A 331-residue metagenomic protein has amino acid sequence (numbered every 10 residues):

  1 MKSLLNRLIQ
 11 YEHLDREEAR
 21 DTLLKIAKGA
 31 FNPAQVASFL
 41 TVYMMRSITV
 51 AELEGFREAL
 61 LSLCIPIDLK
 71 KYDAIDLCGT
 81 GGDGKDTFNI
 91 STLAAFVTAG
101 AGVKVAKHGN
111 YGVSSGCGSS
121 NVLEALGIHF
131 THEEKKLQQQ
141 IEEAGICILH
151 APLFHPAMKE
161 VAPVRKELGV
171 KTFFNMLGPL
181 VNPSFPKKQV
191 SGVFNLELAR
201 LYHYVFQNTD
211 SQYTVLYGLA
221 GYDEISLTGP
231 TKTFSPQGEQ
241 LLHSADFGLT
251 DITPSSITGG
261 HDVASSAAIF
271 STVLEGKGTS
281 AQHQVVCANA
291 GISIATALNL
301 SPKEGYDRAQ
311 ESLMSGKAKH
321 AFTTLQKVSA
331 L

Functional and structural regions predicted by a protein language model:
M1-T87, A101, V105, I252-I257 (+3 more regions): Acidic, glycine/proline-rich low-complexity segments that act as flexible tails and inter-domain linkers
R7, A59, C64-I65, T87 (+4 more regions): Glycine-rich anion-binding loops and their surrounding alpha/beta cores
Q10-Y11, K70, A94-A95, F173-L177: Short, flexible segments with low predicted structural confidence
E17-R20, T92, C117, N121-E124 (+2 more regions): A generic alpha-helix surface/boundary motif
S38, L93-V97, V285, N289-I292: Short amphipathic alpha-helical face segments that pack within enzyme cores and frequently flank/anchor catalytic
I75, N110-Y111, N182: Conserved catalytic-core motifs characterized by acidic clusters
G79, D83-Q140: A generic, well-ordered mixed alpha/beta core segment in the N-terminal half of proteins
